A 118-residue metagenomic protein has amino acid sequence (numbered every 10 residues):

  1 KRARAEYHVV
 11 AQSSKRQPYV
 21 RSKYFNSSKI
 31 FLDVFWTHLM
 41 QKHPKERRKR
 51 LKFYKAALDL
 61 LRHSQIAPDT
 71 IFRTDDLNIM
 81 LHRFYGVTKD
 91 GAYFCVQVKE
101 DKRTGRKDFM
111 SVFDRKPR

Functional and structural regions predicted by a protein language model:
K1-R118: Ribonuclease/tRNase effector modules and their secretory precursors
